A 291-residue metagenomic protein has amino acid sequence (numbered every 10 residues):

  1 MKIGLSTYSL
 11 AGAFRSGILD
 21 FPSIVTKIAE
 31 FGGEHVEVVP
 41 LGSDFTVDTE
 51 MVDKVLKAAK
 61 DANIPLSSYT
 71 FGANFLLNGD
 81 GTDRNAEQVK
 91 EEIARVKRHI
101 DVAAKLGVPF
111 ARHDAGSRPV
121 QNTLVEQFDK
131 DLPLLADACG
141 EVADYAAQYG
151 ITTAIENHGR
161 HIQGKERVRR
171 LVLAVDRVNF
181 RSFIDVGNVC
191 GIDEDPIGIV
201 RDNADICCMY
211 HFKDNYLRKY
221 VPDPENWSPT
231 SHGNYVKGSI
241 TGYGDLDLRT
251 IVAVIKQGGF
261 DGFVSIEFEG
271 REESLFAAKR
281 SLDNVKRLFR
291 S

Functional and structural regions predicted by a protein language model:
M1-I18: Boundary/entry segment of secreted carbohydrate-active catalytic domains
L5, I28, V36, A59 (+8 more regions): Conserved, mostly hydrophobic/aromatic
Y8-L10, V39-S43, F71-N74, G116-R118 (+4 more regions): Active-site beta-loop-alpha junctions enriched in small/polar residues
R15-I28, K90-D101, I192-V200, L248-I251: Short, acidic/polar
L19, S23, K60-D61, P65 (+1 more regions): Active-site acidic/histidine proton-transfer and metal-coordination neighborhood in alpha/beta enzyme cores
D20-L41, G107: Catalytic domains of carbohydrate-active enzymes, especially glycoside hydrolases
H35-V36, Y69, A136-D245, K286-R287: Acidic/histidine-rich catalytic cores of soluble enzymes
E37-A59, A115-P119: Glycine-rich, proline-tolerant flexible connector loops at the mouths of alpha/beta enzymes
